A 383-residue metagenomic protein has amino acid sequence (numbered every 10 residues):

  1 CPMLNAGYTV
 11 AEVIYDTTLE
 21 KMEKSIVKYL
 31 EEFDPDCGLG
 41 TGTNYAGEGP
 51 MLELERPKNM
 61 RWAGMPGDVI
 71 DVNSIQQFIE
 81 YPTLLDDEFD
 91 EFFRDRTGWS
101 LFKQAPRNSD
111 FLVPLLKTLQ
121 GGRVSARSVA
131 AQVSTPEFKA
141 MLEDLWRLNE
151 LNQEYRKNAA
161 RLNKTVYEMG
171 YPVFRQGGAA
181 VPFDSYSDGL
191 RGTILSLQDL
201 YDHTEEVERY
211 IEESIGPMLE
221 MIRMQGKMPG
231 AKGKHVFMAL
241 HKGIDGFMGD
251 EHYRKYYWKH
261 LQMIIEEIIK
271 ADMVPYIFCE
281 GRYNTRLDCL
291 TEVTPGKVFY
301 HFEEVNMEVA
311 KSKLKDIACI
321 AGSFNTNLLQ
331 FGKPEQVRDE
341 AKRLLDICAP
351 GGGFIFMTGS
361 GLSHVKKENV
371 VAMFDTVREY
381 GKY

Functional and structural regions predicted by a protein language model:
C1-Y383: Catalytic cores of TIM-barrel enzymes
